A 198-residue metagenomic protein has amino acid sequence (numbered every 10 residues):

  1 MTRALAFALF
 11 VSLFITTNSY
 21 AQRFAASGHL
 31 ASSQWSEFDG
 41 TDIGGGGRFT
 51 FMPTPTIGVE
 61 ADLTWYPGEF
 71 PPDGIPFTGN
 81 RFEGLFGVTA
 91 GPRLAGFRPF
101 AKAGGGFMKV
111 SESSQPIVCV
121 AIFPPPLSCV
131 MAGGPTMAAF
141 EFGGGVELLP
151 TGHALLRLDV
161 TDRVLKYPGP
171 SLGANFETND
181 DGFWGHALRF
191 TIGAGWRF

Functional and structural regions predicted by a protein language model:
M1-F7: Bacterial N-terminal signal peptides that target proteins for export
A8-L9, S19: Cleavable N-terminal signal peptides
I15-A21: Sec/Tat signal peptide C-region and signal peptidase I cleavage site
A21-Q34, A101, G185-A187: Transmembrane beta-strand segments of Gram-negative outer membrane beta-barrel proteins
A31-E37, Y66-D73, M108-E112, V164-L172: Sequence/structural signature of outer-membrane beta-barrel proteins
S32-G47, P135: Surface-exposed strand-loop-strand hairpins of Gram-negative outer-membrane beta-barrel proteins
R48-F140, L148-R157, G185-F198: Gram-negative (and chloroplast) outer-membrane scaffold detector with strong preference for beta-barrel transmembrane
I117, L165-K166, D181: A beta-strand edge to alpha-helix "cap/lid" segment located at domain peripheries
